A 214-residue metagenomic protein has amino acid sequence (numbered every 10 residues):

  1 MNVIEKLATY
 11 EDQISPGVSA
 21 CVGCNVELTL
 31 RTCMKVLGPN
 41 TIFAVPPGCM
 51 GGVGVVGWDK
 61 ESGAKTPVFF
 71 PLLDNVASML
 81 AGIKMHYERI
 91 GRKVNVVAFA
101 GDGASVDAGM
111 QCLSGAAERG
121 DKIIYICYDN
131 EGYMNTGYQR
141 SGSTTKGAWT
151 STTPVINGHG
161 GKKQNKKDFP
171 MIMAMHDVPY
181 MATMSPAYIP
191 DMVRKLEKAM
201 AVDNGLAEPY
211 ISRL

Functional and structural regions predicted by a protein language model:
N2-Y125, Y138, S143-W149, K162 (+1 more regions): Cofactor-binding active-site loop characterized by glycine-rich and histidine/acidic residues
R92-V96, D107-I123, Y128, G132-L214: Glycine-rich ThDP/TPP pyrophosphate-binding loop and its adjacent helix/strand module within ThDP-dependent enzymes
